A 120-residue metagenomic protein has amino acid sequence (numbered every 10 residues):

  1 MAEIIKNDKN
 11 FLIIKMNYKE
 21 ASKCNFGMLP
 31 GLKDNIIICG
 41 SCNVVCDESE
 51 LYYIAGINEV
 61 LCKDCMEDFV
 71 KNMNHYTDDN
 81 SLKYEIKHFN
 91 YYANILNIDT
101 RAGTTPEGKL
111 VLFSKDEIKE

Functional and structural regions predicted by a protein language model:
I4, L12-I14, V60, L112: Short linear proline/tyrosine/threonine-rich motifs used for host-factor recruitment and membrane trafficking/assembly
F11-L29, N43-D47: Short Cys/His-rich Zn2+-coordinating modules
S22-I36, Y52-G56: Short, flexible, mixed-charge glycine/proline-rich loop motifs that serve as phosphate/nucleic-acid-contacting
C39-C42, I54, C62-C65: Short cysteine-rich clusters marking metal-coordination/redox-active sites
C46, L61, F69: Cys/His-rich microdomains that often coordinate metals
S49-Y52, N72-N74: Short Cys/His-rich "knuckle" micro-motifs
M66-L82: Short metal-binding segments enriched for Cys and/or His
K87-E117: N-terminal recruitment modules of adaptor/scaffold proteins
